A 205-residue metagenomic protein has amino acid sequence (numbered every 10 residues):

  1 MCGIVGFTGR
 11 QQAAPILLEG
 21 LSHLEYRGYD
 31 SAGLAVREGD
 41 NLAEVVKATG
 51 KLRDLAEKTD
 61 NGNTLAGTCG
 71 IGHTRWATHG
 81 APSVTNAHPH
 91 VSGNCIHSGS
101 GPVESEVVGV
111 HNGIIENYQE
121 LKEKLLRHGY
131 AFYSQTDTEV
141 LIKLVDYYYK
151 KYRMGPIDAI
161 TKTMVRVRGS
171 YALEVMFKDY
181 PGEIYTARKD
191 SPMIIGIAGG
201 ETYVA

Functional and structural regions predicted by a protein language model:
M1-A205: Conserved short alpha-helical segments that host acidic/polar catalytic motifs at enzyme active sites
